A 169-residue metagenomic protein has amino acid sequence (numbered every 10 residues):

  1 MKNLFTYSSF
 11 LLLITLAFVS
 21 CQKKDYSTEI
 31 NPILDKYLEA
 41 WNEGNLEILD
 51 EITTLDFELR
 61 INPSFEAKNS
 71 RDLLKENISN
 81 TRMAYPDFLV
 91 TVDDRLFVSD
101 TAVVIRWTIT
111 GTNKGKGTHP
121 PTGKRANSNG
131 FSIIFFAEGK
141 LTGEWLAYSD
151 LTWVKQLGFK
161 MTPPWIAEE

Functional and structural regions predicted by a protein language model:
M1-T28: Bacterial Sec-dependent N-terminal signal peptides
S20-L55, P164-E169: Short, low-complexity N-terminal intrinsically disordered segments enriched in polar/charged residues
K24-D25, T118-G123, T152-K160: A short acidic/glycine-rich loop-to-helix N-cap element
L46-S99: A solvent-exposed, acidic/Ser-Thr-rich amphipathic alpha-helical stretch
P63, T108-G111, Y148: A mature extracytoplasmic/lumenal domain signature
R95-V103, F135-T142: A short, structured loop/turn motif at beta-sheet edges
T108-L141: Exposed beta-sheet edge and beta->alpha loop/turn motif
T142-E169: Low-complexity, intrinsically disordered terminal/linker segments enriched in charged and Gly/Pro repeats
